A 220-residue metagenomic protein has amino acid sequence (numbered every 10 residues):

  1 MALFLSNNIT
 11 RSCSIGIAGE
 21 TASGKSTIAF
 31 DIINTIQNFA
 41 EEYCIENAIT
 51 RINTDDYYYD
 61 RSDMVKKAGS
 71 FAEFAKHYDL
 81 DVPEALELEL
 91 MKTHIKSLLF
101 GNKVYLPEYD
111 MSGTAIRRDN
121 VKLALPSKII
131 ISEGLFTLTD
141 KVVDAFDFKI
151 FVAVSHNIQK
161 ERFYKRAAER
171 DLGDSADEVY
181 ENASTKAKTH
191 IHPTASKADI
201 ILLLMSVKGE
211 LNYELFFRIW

Functional and structural regions predicted by a protein language model:
M1-R11, T35, A40, L125 (+4 more regions): NTP-dependent small-molecule kinase module
I15-I17: Hydrophobic anchor at the beta1->P-loop junction of P-loop NTPases
E20-S23: ATP-binding Walker
S26: Walker A/P-loop
E41-N53: Conserved catalytic segments around the Walker B and adjacent sensor/switch elements of P-loop NTPase domains
T50-N53, Y57-S112: Conserved nucleotide-sensing/catalytic segment adjacent to the nucleotide-binding pocket in NTP-handling enzymes
I116-E169: ATP-dependent NMP and nucleoside kinases share a basic, alpha-helical "lid"
